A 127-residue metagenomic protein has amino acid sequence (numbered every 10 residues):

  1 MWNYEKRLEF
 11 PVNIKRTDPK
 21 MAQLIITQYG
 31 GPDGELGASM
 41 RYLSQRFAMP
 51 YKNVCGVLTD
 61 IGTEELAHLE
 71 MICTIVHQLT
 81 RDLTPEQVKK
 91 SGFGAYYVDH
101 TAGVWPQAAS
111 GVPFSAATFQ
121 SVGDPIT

Functional and structural regions predicted by a protein language model:
M1-T127: Non-heme di-metal
